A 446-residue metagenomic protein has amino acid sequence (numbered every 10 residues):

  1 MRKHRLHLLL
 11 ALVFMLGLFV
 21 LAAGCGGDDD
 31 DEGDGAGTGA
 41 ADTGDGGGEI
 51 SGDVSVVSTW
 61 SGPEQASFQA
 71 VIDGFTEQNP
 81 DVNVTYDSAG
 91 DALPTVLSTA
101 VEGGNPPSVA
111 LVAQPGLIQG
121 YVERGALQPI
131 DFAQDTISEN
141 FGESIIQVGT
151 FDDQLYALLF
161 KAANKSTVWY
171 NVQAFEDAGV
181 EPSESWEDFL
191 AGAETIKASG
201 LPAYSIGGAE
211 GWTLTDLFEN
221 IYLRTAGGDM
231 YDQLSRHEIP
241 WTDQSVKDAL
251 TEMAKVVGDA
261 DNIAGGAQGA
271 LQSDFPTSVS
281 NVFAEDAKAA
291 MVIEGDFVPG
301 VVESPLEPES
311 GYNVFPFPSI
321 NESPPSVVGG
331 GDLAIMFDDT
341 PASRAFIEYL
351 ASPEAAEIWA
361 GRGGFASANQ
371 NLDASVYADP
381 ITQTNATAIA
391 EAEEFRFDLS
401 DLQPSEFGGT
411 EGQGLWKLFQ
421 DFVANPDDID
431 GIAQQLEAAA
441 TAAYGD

Functional and structural regions predicted by a protein language model:
C25-Q119, R124, A133-T136, P182 (+4 more regions): Conserved N-terminal structural module of periplasmic/extracytoplasmic solute-binding proteins
A92, G228-P305: Extracytoplasmic ligand-binding clamshell segments of periplasmic binding protein
T99-A100, P107-S108, I137-Q173, P202-S205 (+3 more regions): A structural signal for short loop-to-beta-strand junctions that line the ligand-binding cleft of periplasmic/secreted
A113-S166, L190, N313-V314, P380-I381: Hinge/lid segment of periplasmic solute-binding proteins
D131-E143, G208, T225-A249, S304-E307 (+4 more regions): Short, solvent-exposed loop/beta-turn-alpha elements that line the ligand-binding surface or hinge of extracytoplasmic
Y156-F160, S166, L190-T242: Extracytoplasmic/periplasmic solute-binding protein
M291, F297-V298, E303-A366: Extracytoplasmic/periplasmic substrate-recognition and gating elements
F365-A366, N371, A386-T441: C-terminal capping/gating helix-and-loop segments adjacent to ligand/active sites or protein-protein/ligand interfaces
